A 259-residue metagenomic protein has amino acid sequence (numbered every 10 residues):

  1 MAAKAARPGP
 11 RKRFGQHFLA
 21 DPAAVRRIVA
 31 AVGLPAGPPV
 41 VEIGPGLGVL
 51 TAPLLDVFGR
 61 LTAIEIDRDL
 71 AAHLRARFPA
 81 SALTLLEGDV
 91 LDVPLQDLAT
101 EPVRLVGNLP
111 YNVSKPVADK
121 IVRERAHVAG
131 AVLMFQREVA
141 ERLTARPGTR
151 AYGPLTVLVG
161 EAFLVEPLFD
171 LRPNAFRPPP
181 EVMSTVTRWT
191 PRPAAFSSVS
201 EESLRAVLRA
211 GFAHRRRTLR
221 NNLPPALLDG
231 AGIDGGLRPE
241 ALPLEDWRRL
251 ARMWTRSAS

Functional and structural regions predicted by a protein language model:
M1-A210, R249-R252, R256-S259: Catalytic cores of RNA-modifying enzymes
L208-S259: C-terminal lobe and adjacent flexible extensions of AdoMet/dcAdoMet transferase-like proteins
